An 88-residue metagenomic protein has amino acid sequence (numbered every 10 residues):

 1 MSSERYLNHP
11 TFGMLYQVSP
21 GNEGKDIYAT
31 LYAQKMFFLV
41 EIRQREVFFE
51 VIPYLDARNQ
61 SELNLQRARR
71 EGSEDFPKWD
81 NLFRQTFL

Functional and structural regions predicted by a protein language model:
M1-S3, E74-F76, F83-L88: Short intrinsically disordered terminal tails
S3-E4, Q34: A near-ubiquitous, low-amplitude feature marking generic local secondary-structure context
R5-H9: A short beta-strand micro-motif
T11-G13: Glycine-centered tight beta-turn/hairpin loop motif at sheet-sheet or coil-to-beta transitions
L15-S73: Acidic, low-complexity, intrinsically disordered interaction modules
